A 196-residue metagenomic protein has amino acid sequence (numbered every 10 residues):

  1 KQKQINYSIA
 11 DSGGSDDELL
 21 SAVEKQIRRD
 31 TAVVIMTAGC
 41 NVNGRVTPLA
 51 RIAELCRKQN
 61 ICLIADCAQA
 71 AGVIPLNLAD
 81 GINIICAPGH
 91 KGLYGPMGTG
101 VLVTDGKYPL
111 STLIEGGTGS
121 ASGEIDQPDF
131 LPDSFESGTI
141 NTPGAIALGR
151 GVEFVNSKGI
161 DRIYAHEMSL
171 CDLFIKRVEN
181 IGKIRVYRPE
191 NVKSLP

Functional and structural regions predicted by a protein language model:
K1-P196: Pyridoxal 5′-phosphate
